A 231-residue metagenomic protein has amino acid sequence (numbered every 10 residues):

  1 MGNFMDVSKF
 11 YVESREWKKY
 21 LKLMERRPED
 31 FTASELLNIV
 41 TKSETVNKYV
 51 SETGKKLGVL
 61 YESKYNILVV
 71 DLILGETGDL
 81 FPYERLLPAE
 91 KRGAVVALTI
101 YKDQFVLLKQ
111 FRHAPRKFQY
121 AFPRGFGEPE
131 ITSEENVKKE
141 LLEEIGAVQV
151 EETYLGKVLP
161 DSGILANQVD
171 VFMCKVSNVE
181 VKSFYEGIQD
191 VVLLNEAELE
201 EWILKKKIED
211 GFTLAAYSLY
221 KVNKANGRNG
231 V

Functional and structural regions predicted by a protein language model:
G2-K42, A114-Q119, G163-I164, V169 (+1 more regions): Nudix hydrolase/Nudix homology domain
I39-V59: A short, amphipathic edge element
E52-V96, Y101: Acidic, metal-coordinating catalytic segment for phosphate/diphosphate chemistry, firing primarily on the Nudix
I67-D71, G93-V95, F118, Q168-F172 (+1 more regions): Short beta-strand micro-motifs in enzyme catalytic cores
I73-T77, Y101, D161-E180: Active-site-adjacent beta-strand/loop module that shapes the phosphate/pyrophosphate-binding cleft
L86-K139, Y185-E186: Conserved Nudix-box catalytic region and its N-terminal flanking loop in Nudix hydrolases and closely related
G146-A147, I208: Helix N-cap/coil-helix junction residues
V148-L155: A short coil-to-beta-strand element that immediately follows conserved catalytic motifs
